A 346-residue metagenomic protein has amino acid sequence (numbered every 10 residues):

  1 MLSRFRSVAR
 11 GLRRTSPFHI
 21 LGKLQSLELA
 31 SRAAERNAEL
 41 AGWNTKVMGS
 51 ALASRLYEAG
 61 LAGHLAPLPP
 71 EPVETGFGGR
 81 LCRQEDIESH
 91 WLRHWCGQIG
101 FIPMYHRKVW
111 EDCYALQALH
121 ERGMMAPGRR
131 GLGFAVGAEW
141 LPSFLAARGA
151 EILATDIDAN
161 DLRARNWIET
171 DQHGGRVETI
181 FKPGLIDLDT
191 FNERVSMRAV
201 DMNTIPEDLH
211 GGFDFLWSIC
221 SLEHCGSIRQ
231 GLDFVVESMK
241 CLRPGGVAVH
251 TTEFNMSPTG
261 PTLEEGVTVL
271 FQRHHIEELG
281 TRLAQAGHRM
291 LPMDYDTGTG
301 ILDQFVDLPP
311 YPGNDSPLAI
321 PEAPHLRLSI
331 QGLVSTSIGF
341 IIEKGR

Functional and structural regions predicted by a protein language model:
M1-H64, D315-A319: Membrane-proximal basic amphipathic "stem/tether" segments
P70-A126: Class I SAM-dependent methyltransferase Rossmann-like catalytic core, especially the SAM/SAH-binding loop
V109-D112, A135-S143: Glycine-rich SAM-binding Motif I of class I
L132, W140-I205: Class I SAM-dependent methyltransferase SAM/SAH-binding core
M197, Y295-R346: A C-terminal cap/extension of S-adenosyl-L-methionine-dependent methyltransferases that defines the acceptor-substrate
N203-L216: A short acidic, Gly/Pro-enriched loop at the edge of an enzyme's catalytic core that lines a small-molecule cofactor
R229-V247: A short glycine-rich, Lys/Arg-flanked "PGG" loop and its adjoining helix->strand segment in the class I
T259-Y295: Conserved Class I S-adenosyl-L-methionine
